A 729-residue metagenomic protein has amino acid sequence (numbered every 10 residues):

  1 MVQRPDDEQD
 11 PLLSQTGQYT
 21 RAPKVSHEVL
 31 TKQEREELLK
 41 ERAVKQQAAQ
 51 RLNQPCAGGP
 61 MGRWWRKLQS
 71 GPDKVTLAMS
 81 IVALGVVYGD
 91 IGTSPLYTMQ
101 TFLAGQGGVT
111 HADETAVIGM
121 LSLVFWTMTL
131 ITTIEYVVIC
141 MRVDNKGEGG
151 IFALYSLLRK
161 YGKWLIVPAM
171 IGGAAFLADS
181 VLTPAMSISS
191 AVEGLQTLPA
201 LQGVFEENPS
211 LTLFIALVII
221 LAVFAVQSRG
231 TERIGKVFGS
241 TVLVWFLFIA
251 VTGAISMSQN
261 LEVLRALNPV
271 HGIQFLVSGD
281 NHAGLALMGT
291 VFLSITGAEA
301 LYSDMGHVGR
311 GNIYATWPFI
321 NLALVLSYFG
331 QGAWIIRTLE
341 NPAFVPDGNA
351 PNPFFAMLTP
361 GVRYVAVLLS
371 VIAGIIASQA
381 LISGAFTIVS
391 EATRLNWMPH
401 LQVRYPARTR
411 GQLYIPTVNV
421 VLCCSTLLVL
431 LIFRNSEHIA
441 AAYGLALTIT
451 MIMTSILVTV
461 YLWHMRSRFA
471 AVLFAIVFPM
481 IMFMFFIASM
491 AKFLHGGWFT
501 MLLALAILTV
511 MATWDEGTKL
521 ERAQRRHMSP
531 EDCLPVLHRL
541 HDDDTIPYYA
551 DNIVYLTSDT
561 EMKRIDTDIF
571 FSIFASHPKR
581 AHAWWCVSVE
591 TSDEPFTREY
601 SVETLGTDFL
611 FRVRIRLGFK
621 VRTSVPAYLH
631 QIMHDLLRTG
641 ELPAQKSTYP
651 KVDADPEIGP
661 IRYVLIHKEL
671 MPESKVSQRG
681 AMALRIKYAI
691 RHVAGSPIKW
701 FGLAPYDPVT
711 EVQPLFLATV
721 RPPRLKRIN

Functional and structural regions predicted by a protein language model:
V2-N729: The structured alpha-helical core of multi-pass membrane proteins
